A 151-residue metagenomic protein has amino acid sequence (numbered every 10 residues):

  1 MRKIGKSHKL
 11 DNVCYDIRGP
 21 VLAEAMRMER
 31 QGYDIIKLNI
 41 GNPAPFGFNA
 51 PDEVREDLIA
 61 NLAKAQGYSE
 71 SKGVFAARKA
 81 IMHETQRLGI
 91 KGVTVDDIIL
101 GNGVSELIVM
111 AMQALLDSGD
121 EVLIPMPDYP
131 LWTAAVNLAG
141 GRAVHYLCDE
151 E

Functional and structural regions predicted by a protein language model:
M1-H8, L116-V122: Long, low-complexity, intrinsically disordered polar/charged segments
R2-G5, D11-G103, M110: N-terminal small-domain helix-loop-helix segment of the aminotransferase-like
L107-I108, W132: Short, hydrophobic alpha-helical packing/hinge segments within bilobed ligand-binding/sensory domains
Q113-E151: PLP-dependent aminotransferase-like
